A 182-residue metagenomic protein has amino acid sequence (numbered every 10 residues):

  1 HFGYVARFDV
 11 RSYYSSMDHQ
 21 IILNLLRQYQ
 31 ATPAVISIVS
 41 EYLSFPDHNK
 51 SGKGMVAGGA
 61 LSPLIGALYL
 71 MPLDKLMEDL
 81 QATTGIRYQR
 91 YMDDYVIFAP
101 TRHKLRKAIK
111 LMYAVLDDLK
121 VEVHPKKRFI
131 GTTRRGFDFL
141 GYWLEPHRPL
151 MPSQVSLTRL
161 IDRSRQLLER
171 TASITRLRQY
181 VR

Functional and structural regions predicted by a protein language model:
H1-M92, V96-P125, G131, G136 (+1 more regions): Conserved polymerase palm-domain catalytic core
R128-I130, L150-M151: Generic preference for hydrophobic/aromatic residues in regular secondary structure cores
Y142-R182: Active-site and adjacent loop segments of nucleotide-processing enzymes that use two-metal-ion phosphate chemistry
